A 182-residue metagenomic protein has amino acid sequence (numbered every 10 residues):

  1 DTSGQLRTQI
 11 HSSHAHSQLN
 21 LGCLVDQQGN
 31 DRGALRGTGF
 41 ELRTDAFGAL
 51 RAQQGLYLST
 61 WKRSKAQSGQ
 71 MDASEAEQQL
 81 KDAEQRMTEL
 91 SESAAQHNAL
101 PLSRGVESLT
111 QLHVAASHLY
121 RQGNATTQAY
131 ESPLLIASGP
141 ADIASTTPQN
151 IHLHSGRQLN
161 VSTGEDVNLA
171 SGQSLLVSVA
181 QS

Functional and structural regions predicted by a protein language model:
D1-S182: Structural signature for extended repeat/solenoid scaffolds and their inter-repeat hinge/linker regions, spanning
